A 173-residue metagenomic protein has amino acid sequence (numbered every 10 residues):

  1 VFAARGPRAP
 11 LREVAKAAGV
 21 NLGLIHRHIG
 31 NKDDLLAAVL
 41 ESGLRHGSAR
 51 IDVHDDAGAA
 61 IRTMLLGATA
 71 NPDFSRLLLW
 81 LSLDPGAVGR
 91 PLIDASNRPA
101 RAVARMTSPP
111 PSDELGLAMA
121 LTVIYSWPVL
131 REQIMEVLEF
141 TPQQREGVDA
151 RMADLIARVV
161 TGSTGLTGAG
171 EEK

Functional and structural regions predicted by a protein language model:
V1-D34, A38: Helix-turn-helix
A38, S48-W80, S96, P110-L117: Hydrophobic alpha-helical connector segments
E41: Contiguous, function-dense segments enriched for cysteine-driven chemistry and partner/ligand-binding capacity
S48-I51, P85-L115, A150, D154: Amphipathic alpha-helical packing segments from all-alpha helical-bundle domains
L66, A100-R105, P109, V129-K173: C-terminal peripheral helix-coil segments that are non-catalytic and often amphipathic
L66-N97, R101, R131-E136: Amphipathic alpha-helical segments used for helix-helix packing
L121-V123, W127: Outer-membrane beta-barrel translocator/channel fold
